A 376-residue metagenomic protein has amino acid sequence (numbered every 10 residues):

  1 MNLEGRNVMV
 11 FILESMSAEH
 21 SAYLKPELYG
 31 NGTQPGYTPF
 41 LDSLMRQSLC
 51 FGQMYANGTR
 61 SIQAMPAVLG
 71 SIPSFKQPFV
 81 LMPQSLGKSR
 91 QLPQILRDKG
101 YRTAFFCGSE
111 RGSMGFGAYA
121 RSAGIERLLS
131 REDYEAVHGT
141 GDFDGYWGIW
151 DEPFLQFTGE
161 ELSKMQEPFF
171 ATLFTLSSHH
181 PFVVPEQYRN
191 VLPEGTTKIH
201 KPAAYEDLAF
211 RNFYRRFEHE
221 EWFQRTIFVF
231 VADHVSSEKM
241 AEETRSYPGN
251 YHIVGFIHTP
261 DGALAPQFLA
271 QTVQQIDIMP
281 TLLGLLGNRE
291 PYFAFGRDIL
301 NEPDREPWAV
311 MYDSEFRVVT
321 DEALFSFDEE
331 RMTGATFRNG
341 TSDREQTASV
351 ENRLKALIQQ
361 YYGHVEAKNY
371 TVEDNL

Functional and structural regions predicted by a protein language model:
M1-L376: Solvent-exposed soluble domains appended to multi-pass membrane proteins
